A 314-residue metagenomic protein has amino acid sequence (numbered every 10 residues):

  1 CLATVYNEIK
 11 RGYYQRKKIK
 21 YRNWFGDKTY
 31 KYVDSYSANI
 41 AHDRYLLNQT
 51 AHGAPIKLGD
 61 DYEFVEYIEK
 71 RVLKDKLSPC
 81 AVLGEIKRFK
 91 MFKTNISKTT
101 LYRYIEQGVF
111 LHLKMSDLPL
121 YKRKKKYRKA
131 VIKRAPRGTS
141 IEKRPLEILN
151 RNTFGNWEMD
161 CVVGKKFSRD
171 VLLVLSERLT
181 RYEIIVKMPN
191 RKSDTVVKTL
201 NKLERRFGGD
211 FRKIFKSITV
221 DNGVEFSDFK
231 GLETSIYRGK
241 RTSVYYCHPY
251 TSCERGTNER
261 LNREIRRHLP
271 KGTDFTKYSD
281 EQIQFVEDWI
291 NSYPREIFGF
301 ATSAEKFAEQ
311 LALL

Functional and structural regions predicted by a protein language model:
C1-T257, E264-D274, S279, D288 (+2 more regions): Secondary-structure boundary/capping micro-motif
Q282: Catalytic phosphate/metal-binding cores of nucleic-acid and nucleotide-processing enzymes, i.e., regions that mediate
T302-L314: Charge-patterned, long linear interaction tracts outside catalytic cores
